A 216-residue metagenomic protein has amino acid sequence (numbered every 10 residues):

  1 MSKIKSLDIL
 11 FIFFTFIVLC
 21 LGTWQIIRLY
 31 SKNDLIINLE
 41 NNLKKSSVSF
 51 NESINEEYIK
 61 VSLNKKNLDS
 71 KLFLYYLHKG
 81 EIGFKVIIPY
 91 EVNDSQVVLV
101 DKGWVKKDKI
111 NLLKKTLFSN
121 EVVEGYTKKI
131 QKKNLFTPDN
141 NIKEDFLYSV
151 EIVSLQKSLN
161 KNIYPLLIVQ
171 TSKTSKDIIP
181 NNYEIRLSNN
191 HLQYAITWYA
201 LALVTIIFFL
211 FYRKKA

Functional and structural regions predicted by a protein language model:
M1-F50, Y58-A216: Surface-exposed, charge/polar-rich loops and edge strands
